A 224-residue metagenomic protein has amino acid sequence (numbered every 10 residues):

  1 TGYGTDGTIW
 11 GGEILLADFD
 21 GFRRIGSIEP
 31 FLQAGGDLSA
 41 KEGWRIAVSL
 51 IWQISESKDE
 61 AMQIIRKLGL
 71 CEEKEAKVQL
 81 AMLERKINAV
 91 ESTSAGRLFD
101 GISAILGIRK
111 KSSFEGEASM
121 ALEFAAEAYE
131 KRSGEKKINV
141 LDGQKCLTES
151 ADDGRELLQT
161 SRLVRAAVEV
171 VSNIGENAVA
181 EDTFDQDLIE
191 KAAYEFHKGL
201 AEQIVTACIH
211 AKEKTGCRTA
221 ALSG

Functional and structural regions predicted by a protein language model:
T1-S55: Phosphate/diphosphate-binding loops
Y3-T5, R97, I108, G224: Gly/Ser/Thr-rich helix-start
S49-C217: A contiguous, well-structured pocket-lining segment that forms one wall/lid of small-molecule binding clefts in soluble
C217-G224: Glycine-rich phosphate-binding loops at beta-strand->alpha-helix junctions
